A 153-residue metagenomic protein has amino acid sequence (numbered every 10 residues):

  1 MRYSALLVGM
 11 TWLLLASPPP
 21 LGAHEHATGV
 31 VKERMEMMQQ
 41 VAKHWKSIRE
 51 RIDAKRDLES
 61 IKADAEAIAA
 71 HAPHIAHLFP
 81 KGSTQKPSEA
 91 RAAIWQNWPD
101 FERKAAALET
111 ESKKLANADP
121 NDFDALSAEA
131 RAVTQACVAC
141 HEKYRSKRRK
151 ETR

Functional and structural regions predicted by a protein language model:
M1-R2: N-terminal secretory signal peptides that target proteins for export/translocation
A5-A16: Bacterial N-terminal signal peptides
A16-P18, L78: Selective for proline/serine-rich intrinsically disordered segments in cytosolic/nuclear regulatory regions
S17, A23-H24: Boundary of Sec targeting at the N-terminus
S17, S112-K113, C137-V138: A short hydrophobic/aromatic micro-motif that marks alpha-helical segments and, especially, helix-coil
H24-T134, T152-R153: Extracytoplasmic c-type cytochrome modules immediately beyond a signal peptide or single-pass transmembrane anchor
V133-Y144: The canonical Cys-X-X-Cys-His
R148-R149: Short Cys/His-rich "knuckle" micro-motifs
